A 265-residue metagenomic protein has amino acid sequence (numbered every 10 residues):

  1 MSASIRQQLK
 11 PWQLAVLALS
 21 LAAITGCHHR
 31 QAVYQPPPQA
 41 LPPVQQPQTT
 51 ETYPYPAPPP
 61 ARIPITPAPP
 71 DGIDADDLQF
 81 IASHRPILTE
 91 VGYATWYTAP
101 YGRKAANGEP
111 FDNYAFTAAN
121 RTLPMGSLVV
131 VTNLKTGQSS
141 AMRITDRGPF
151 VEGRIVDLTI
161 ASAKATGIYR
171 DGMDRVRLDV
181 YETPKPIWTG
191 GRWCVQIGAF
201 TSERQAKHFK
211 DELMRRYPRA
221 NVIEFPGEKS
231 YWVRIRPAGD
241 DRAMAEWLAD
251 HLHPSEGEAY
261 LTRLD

Functional and structural regions predicted by a protein language model:
S2-V16: Bacterial N-terminal signal peptides that target proteins for export
L17-L21: Hydrophobic alpha-helical targeting segments used for export or membrane insertion
A22-G26: C-terminal motif of bacterial Sec signal peptides marking the signal peptidase cleavage site
C27-T95, R177, T183-T189: Intrinsically disordered, low-complexity, Pro/Ser/Thr/Asn/Gly/Ala-rich spacer/linker segments adjacent to signal
T89-V91, R192-C194, W232: Intrinsic-disorder/low-complexity, polar/charged segments enriched in Ser/Thr/Lys/Arg/Asp/Glu/Gln
G92-A94, M142-I144, A259-Y260: Short, surface-exposed loop motifs enriched in S/T, G, D/E and P with embedded aromatic residues
P100-Q196, Q205-E224, S255: Exported/periplasmic cell-wall-interacting domains
S202-D265: Extracytoplasmic
